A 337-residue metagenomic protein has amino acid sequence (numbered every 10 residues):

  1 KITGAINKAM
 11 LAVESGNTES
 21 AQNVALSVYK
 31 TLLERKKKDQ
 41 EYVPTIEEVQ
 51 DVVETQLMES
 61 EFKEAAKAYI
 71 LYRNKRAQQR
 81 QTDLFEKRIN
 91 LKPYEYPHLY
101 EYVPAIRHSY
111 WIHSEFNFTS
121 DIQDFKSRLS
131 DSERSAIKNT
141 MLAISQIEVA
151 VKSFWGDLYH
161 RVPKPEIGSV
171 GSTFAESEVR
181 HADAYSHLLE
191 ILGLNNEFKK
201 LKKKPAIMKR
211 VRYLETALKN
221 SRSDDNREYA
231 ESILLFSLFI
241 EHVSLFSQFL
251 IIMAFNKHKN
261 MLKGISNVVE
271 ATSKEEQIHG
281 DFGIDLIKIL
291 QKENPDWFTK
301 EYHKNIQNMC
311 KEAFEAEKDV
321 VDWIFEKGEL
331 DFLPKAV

Functional and structural regions predicted by a protein language model:
K1-T82, I289, D296, K318: Long, C-terminal-biased catalytic regions of enzyme "large/alpha" subunits
T82-V337: Non-heme di-metal
